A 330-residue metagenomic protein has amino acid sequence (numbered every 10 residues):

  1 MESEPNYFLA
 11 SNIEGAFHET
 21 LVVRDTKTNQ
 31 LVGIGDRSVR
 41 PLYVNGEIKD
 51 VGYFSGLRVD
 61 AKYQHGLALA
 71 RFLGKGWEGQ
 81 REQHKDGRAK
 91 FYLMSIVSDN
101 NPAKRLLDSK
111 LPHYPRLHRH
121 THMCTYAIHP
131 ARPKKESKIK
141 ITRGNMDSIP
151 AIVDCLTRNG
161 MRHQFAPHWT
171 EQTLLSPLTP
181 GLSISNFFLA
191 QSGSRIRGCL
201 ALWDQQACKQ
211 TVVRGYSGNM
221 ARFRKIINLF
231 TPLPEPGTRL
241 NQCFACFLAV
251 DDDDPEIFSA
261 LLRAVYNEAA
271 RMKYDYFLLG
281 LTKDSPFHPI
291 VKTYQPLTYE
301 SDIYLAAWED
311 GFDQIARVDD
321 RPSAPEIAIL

Functional and structural regions predicted by a protein language model:
M1-V32, Y53, H129-Q172, R195-I196 (+2 more regions): Short amphipathic alpha-helix that is part of the acyltransferase structural core
N6-K27, G33, A89, S176-L189 (+2 more regions): A short helix-loop-beta-strand connector motif used in the catalytic cores of GNAT acetyltransferases and, in some
F8-A10, T20, V39-N45, G79-E82 (+1 more regions): Catalytic micro-motifs at enzyme active sites that drive phosphoryl/nucleotidyl and oxygen chemistry
G15, T20, T28-G56, D60 (+1 more regions): Conserved acyl-donor/pantetheine-binding loop and adjacent beta-alpha core of acyl/acetyltransferases and related
L57-V59, G144, L248-V250: Hydrophobic adenine-recognition pocket in adenosine-nucleotide-binding enzymes
V59, Q64-E82, D253-N267: Conserved acetyl-CoA-binding loop-helix of GNAT-fold acetyltransferases
Y63, A70-F188: Contiguous mid-protein beta-loop-alpha structural module that forms a pocket-lining wall or clamp of enzyme active
F91, S95-S137, S192, G198-L330: Active-site/acyl-donor-binding loops of N-acyltransferases
